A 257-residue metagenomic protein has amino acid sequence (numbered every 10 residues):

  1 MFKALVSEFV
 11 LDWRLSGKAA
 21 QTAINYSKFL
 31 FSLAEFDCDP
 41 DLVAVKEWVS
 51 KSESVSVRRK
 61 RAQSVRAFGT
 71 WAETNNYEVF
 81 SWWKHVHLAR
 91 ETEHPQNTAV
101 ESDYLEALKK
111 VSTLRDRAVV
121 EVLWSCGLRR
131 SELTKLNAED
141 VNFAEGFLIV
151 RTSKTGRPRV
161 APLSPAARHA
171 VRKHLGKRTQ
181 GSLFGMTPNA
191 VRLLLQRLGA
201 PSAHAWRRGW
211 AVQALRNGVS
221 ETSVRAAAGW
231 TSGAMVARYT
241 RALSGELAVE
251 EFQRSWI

Functional and structural regions predicted by a protein language model:
A4-P95, R197-G199: N-terminal core-binding DNA-recognition domain of tyrosine recombinases/integrases
R90-E106, T155-P165, R178-G185, E250: DNA breakage-rejoining catalytic core of tyrosine-based enzymes
E91-R115, S125-L128, L136: Long, amphipathic, Lys/Arg-enriched alpha-helical "connector/arm" segment
C126, K135-K173, A234: Conserved tyrosine-mediated DNA breakage-rejoining catalytic core shared by Y-recombinases
V141-F143, A200, V219-T240: Short, polar N-cap/turn motifs at the start of nucleic acid-interacting alpha helices
T152-T155, A228-Q253: Catalytic-site neighborhood detector that most strongly recognizes the C-terminal catalytic loop/helix of tyrosine
S164-A205: Active-site/catalytic core of tyrosine-dependent DNA strand-transfer enzymes
G199-G218: Short basic/aromatic active-site micro-motif
